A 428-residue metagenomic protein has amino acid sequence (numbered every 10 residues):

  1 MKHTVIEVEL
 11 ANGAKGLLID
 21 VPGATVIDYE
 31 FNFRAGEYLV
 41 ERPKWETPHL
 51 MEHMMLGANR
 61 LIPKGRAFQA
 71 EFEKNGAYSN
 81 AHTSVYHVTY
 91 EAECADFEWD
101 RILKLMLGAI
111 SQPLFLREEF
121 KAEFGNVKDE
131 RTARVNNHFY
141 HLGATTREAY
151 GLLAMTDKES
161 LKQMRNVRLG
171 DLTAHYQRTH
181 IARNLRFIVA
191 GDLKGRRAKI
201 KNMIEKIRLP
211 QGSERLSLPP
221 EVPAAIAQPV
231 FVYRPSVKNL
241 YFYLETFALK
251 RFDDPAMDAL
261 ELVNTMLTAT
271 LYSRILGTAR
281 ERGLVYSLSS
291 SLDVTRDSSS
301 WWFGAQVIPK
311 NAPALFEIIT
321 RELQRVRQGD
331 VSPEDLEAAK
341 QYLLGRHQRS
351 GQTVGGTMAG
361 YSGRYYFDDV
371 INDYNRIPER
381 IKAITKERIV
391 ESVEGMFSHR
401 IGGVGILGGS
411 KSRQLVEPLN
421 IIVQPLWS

Functional and structural regions predicted by a protein language model:
M1-K2, K74, A224-A227: Short solvent-exposed loop/turn micro-motifs enriched in small/polar/acidic residues
M1-V26: N- or domain-start disorder-to-order transition segments that initiate the globular core
E9, A58, P63-L216, V222-P223 (+4 more regions): Charge-rich, well-structured scaffold segments of protease-associated domains
I19-A35, N184, A190, S213-R274 (+2 more regions): His/Glu-based metal-binding/catalytic segments typifying zinc-dependent metallopeptidases
V26, L39-V40, Q414: Short N-terminal binding/cap micro-motifs at the start of the first secondary-structure element
A35-W45: Short pre-active-site segment immediately N-terminal to the catalytic Zn-binding motif
E46-N59: Active-site SXXK
